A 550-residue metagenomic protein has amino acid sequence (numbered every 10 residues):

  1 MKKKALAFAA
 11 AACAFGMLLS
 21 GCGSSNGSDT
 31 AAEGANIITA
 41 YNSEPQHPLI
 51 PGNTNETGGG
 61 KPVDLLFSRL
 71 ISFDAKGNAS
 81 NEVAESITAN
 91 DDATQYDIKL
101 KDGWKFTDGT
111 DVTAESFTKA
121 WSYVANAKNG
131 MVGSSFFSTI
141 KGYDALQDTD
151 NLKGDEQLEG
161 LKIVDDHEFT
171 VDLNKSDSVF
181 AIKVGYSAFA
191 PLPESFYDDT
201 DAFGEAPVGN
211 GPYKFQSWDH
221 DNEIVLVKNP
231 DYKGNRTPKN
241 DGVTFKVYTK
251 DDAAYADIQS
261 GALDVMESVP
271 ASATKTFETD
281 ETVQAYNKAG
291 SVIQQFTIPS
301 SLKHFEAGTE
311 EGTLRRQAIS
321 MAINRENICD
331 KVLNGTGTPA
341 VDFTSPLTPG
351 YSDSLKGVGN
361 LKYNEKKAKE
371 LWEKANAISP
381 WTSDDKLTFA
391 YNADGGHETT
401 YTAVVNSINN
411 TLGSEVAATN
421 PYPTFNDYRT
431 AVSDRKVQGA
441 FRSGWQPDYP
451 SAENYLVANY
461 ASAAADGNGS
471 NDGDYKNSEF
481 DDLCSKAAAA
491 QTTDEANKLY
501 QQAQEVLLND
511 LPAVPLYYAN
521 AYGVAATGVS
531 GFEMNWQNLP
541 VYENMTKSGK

Functional and structural regions predicted by a protein language model:
Y41-D91, V208: N-terminal lobe/hinge region of extracytoplasmic solute-binding protein
T113-A120, D166-D172, G211-P212, N240-G242 (+3 more regions): Alpha-helical secondary-structure segments
S116, Y123, N129-P193: Surface-exposed binding/hinge segments that line and control ligand-binding clefts or catalytic entry sites
H167, D172-P238, G242: Gly/Pro-rich hinge or "lid" segments in bacterial periplasmic/extracellular proteins
F196-G204, D231-T276: Ligand-site clamp/hinge motif
Q317, C329, S414-Y428, Y455-A526 (+1 more regions): Extracytoplasmic/peripheral linker and loop segments enriched in polar/acidic and small residues with frequent Thr/Pro
T338-A375, D394-T399: Structural transition elements
G523-K550: Long beta-strand-rich cores associated with HINT superfamily self-processing modules
